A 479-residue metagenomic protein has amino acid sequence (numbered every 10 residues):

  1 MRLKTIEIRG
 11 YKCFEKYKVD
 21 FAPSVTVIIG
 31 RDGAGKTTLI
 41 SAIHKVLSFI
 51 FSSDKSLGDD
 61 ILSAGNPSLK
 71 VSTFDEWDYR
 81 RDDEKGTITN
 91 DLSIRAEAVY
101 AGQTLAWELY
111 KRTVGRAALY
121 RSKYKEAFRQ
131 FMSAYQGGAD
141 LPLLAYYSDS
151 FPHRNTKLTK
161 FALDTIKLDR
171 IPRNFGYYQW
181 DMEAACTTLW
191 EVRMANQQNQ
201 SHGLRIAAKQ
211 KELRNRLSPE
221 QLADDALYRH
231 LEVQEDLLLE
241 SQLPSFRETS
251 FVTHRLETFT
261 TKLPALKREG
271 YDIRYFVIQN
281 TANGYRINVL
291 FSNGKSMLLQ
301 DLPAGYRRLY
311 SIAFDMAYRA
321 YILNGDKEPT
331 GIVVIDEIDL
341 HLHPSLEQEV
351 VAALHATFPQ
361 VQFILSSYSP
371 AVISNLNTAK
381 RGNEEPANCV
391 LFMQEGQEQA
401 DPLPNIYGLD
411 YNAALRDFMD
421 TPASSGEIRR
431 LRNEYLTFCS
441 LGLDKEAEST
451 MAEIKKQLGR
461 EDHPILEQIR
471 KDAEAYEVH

Functional and structural regions predicted by a protein language model:
M1-L62, N280-A423: Switch/communication elements of ASCE P-loop NTPase nucleotide-binding domains
M1-P219, E434, C439, P464-H479: P-loop NTPase switch/coupling surface
I43, L47, A96-A98, F128-Q136 (+5 more regions): Hydrophobic, Leu/Ile/Phe/Ala-enriched alpha-helical segments that form helix-helix packing faces
P67-F74, I332-S345, C439-G442: Short, mixed-charge aromatic SLiMs
R81-N90, V277-N283, M393-E395: Short, ordered beta-strand-loop transition motifs
Q136-A139, N155, P402-H479: Acidic, Mg2+-coordinating catalytic modules of nucleic-acid enzymes
L168, V233-L239, D410-M419: Short, charged, low-complexity loops and linkers
Y178-R307, S311-K327, K445-A447: Extended helical coiled-coil dimerization/tether regions that scaffold and oligomerize large DNA-maintenance assemblies
